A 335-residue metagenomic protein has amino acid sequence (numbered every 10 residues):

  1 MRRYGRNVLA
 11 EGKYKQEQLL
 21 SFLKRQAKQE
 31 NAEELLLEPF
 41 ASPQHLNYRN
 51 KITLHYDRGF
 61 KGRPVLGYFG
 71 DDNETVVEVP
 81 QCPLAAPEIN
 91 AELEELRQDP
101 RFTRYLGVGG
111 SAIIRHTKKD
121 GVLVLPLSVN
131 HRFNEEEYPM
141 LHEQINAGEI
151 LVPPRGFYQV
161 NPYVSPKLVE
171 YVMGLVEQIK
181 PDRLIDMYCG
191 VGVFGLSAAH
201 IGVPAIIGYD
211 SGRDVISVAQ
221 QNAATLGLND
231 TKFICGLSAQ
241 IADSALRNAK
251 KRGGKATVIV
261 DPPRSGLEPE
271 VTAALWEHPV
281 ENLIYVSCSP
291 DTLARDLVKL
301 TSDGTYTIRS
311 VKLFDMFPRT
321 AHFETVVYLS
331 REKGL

Functional and structural regions predicted by a protein language model:
M1-V260, S265-A273: Accessory RNA-recognition modules of RNA-modification enzymes
R49-T53, S310, V326: Conserved beta-strand residues within beta-sheet cores
I234-F323: S-adenosylmethionine
T320-L335: Core SAM-dependent methyltransferase catalytic element
